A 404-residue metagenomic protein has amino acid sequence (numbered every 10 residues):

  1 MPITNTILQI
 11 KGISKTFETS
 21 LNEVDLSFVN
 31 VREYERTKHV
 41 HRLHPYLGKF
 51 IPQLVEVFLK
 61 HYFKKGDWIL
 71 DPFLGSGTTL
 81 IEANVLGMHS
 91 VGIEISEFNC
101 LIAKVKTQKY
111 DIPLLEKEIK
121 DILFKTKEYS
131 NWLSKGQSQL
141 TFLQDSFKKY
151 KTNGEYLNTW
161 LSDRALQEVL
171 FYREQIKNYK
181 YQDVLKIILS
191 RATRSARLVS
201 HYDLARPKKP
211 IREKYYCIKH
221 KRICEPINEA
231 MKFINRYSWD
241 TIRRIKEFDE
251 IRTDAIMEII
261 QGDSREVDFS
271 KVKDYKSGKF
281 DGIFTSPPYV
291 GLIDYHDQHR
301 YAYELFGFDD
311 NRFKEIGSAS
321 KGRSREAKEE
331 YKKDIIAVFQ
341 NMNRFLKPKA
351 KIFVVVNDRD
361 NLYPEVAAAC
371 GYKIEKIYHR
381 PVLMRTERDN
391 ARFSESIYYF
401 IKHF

Functional and structural regions predicted by a protein language model:
M1-K65: S-adenosyl-L-methionine
H41-Y46, T152-R164, R325-K333, I352-D358: Acceptor-substrate binding/catalytic loop of class I
I51-L54, F58-E128, I223-V267, G282-T285 (+5 more regions): Conserved S-adenosyl-L-methionine
F98-Q175, F308-K321: Conserved phosphoryl-transfer catalytic core
L157, P288-D334: Mobile active-site "lid"/loop adjacent to the S-adenosyl-L-methionine
S162-F284, V290: SAM-dependent nucleic-acid methyltransferase catalytic core
K332-P348, A367: A short glycine-rich, Lys/Arg-flanked "PGG" loop and its adjoining helix->strand segment in the class I
N357-F404: Class I S-adenosyl-L-methionine
